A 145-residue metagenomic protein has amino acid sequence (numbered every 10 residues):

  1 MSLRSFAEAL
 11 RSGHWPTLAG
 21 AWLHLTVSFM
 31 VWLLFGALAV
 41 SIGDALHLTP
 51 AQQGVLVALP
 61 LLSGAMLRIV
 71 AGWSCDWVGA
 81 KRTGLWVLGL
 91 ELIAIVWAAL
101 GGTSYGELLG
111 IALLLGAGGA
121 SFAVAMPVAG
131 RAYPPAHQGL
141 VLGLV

Functional and structural regions predicted by a protein language model:
P16-P50, A71: Extracytoplasmic
L33, L61-I69, A120: Residue-level signature of mid-helix packing/kink "hotspots" within the transmembrane helices of 12-pass Major
L38-A65, G106: Extracellular/periplasmic helix-loop-helix junction of adjacent transmembrane segments in MFS-like secondary
A39, L67-C75, M126, Q138: Hydrophobic/aromatic and small-residue hotspots that mark the transmembrane alpha-helices of Major Facilitator
A45-L46, W77, V128-Y133: Helix-to-coil boundary motifs at intracellular loop junctions of multi-pass secondary transporters
M66-T103: Conserved MFS/SLC helix-loop-helix module at the cytosolic interface between two early adjacent transmembrane helices
S104-A112: Short hydrophobic/alpha-helical segments at membrane-entry points of transmembrane helices in Major Facilitator
I111-V145: Cytoplasmic helix-loop-helix junction between adjacent transmembrane helices in 12-TM secondary transporters
